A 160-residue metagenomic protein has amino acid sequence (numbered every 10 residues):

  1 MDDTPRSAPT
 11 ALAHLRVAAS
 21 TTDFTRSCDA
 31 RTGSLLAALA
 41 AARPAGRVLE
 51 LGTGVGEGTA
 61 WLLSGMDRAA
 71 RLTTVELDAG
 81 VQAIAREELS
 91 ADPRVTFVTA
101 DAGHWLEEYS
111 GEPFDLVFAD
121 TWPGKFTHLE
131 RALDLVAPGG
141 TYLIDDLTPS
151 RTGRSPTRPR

Functional and structural regions predicted by a protein language model:
M1-L116, P123-L143, L147-R160: A short alpha-helical cap/connector motif
